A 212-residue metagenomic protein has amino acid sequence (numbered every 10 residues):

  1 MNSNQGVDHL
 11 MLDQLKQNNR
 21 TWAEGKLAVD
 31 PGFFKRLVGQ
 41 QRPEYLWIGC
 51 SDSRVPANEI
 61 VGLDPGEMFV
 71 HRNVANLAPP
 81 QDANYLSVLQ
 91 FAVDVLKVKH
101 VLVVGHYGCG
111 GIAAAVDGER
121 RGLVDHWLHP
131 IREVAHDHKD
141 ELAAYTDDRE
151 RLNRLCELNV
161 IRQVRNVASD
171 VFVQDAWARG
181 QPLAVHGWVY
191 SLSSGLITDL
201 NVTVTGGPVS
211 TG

Functional and structural regions predicted by a protein language model:
N2-P43, A75-K99, G110-G212: Divalent-metal-activated hydrolytic enzyme cores
K26-E67: N-terminal short beta-loop-beta anion/metal-coordinating cradle
I48-C50, R72, L102-H106, H186-S191: Short beta-strand segments
D52-R54, H106-G111: Gly/Ser/Thr-rich loops at beta-strand to alpha-helix junctions that form or flank small-molecule/cofactor-binding
P65-N76: Glycine/charged-rich beta-loop-alpha catalytic/anionic-binding loops adjacent to active sites
